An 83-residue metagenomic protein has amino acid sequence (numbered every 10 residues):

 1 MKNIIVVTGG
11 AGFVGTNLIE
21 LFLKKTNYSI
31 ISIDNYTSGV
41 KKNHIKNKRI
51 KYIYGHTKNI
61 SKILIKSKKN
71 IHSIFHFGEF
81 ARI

Functional and structural regions predicted by a protein language model:
M1-I83: N-terminal Rossmann-like NAD(P)+-binding domain of SDR-like oxidoreductases, especially those catalyzing
